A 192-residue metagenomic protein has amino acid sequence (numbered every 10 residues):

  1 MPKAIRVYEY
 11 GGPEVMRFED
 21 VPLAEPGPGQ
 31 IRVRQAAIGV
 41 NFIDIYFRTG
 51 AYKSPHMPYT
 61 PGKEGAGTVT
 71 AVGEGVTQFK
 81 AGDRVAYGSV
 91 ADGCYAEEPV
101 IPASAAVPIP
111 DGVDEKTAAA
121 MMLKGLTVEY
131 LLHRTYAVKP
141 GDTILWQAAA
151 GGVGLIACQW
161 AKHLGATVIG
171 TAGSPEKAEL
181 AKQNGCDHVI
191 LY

Functional and structural regions predicted by a protein language model:
I5, I31-R32, L145: Conserved beta-strand elements of the Class I
P22-G39, A51-G93: Glycine-rich beta-strand-centered segment in the early N-terminal region that forms part of a ligand/cofactor-binding
I43-T49: Cytochrome P450 core scaffold surrounding the K-helix E-X-X-R motif and the conserved "meander" helix-loop region
Q78, Y87-A148, W160: NAD(P)H dinucleotide-binding glycine-rich loop of Rossmann-like/cofactor-binding domains, especially the beta1-alpha1
R84, A157-C158, A178: Generic hydrophobic/aromatic pocket-lining and core-packing "Φ" positions
G152-V153: Hydrophobic/small residue at the entry helix of a nucleotide-binding pocket
K162-Y192: Adenosine-nucleotide cofactor-binding segment
